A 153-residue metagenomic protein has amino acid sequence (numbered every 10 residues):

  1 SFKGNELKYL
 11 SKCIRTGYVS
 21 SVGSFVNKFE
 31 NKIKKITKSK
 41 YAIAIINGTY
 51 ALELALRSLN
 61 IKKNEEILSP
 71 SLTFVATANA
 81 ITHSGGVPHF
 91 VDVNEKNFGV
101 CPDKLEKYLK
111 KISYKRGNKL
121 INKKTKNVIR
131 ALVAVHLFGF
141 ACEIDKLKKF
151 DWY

Functional and structural regions predicted by a protein language model:
S1-V19: N-terminal "arm"/small-domain region of PLP-dependent enzymes with the aminotransferase-like
N5, K28, Y50, V75-A76 (+1 more regions): Short alpha-helical
S11, R15, E30-K34, E53-R57 (+2 more regions): Solvent-exposed, non-membrane alpha-helical residues enriched in polar/charged side chains
V19-N27: Acidic-glycine-rich active-site phosphate/pyrophosphate-binding loop
V26, K32-R57, E65-V75, V91-V93: Short loop-beta-helix segment that forms the pyridoxal 5′-phosphate
R57, I61-Y153: PLP-dependent aminotransferase-like
